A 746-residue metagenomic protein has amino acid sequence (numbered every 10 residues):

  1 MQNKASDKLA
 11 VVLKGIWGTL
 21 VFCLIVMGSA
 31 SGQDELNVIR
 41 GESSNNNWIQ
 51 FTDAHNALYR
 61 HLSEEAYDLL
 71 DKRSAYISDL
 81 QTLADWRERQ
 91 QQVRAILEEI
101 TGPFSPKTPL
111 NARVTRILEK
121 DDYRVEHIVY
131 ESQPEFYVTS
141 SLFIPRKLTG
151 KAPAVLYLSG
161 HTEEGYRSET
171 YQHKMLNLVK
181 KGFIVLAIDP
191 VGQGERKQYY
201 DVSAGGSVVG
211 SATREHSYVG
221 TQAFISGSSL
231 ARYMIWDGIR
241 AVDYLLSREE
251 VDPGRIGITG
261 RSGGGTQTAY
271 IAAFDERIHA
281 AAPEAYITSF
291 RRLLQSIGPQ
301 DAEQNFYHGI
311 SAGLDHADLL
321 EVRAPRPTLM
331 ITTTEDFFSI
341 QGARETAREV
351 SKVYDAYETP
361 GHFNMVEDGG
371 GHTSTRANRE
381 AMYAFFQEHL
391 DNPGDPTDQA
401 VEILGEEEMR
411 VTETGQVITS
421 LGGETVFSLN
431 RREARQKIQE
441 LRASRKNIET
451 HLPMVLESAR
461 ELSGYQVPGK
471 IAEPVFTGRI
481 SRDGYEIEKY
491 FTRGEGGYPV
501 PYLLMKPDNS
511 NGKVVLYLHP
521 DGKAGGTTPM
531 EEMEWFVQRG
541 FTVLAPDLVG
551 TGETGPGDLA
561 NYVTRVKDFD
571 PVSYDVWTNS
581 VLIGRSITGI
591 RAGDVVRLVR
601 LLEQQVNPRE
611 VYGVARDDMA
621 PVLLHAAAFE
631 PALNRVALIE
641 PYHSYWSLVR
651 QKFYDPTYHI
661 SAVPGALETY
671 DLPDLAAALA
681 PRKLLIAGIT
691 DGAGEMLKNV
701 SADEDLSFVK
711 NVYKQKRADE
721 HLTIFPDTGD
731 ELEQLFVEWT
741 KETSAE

Functional and structural regions predicted by a protein language model:
M1-L13: N-terminal secretory signal peptides that target proteins for export/translocation
G15-M27: Bacterial N-terminal signal peptides
Q33-Y137, A324, T328-P501, M505-K513 (+5 more regions): Alpha/beta-hydrolase-fold serine-hydrolase catalytic core, especially in secreted/extracellular enzymes
T149-S247, T288-P299, N305, N511-Q605 (+1 more regions): Cap/lid segment of the alpha/beta-hydrolase catalytic domain
T162, R240-A312, L598-T669, P673-A678: Primarily recognizes the serine-hydrolase "nucleophile elbow" in alpha/beta-hydrolase and SGNH/GDSL folds
T162-H173, V208-G210, I225-Y233, I258-A269 (+9 more regions): Alpha-helix capping and helix-loop boundary segments enriched in small/acidic/polar residues
D189, T259, E284-A285, I331 (+4 more regions): Alpha/beta-hydrolase-fold catalytic nucleophile elbow
T259-L294, Q300-A302, H308-H316, E321-Y357 (+3 more regions): Catalytic-domain carbohydrate-binding cleft regions of carbohydrate-active enzymes
